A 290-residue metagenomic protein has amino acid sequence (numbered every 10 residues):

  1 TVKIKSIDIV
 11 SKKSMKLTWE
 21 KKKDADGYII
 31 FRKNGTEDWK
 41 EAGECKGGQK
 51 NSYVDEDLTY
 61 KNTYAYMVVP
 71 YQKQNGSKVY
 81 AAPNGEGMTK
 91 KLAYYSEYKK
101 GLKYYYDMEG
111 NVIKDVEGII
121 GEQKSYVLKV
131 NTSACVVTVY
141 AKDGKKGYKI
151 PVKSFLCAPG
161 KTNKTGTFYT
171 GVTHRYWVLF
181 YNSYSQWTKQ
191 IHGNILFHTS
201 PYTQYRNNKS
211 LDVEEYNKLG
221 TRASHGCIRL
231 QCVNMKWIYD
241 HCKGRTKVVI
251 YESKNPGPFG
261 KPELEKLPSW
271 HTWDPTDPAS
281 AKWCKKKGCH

Functional and structural regions predicted by a protein language model:
T1, W19, E44, Y80-Q123: Extracellular adhesion/carbohydrate-binding repeat motifs centered on closely spaced tryptophans
T1-D24, Y60, N75-K90: Pro/Thr/Ser/Gly-rich low-complexity, intrinsically disordered linker/stalk tracts
D24-G43: Extracellular low-complexity, O-glycosylation-prone stalks/linkers
F31-G35, Y71, Y140-K142: Predominantly extracellular/luminal cell-surface or secreted proteins
Q49-V54: Short S/T/G- and acidic-enriched coil/turn segments that sit immediately N-terminal to beta-strands in beta-sandwich
D55-K78: Beta-strand-rich modules
I113-L211, C284-C289: Gly/Pro-biased beta-strand-loop elements
W177-H290: Exported/periplasmic cell-wall-interacting domains
